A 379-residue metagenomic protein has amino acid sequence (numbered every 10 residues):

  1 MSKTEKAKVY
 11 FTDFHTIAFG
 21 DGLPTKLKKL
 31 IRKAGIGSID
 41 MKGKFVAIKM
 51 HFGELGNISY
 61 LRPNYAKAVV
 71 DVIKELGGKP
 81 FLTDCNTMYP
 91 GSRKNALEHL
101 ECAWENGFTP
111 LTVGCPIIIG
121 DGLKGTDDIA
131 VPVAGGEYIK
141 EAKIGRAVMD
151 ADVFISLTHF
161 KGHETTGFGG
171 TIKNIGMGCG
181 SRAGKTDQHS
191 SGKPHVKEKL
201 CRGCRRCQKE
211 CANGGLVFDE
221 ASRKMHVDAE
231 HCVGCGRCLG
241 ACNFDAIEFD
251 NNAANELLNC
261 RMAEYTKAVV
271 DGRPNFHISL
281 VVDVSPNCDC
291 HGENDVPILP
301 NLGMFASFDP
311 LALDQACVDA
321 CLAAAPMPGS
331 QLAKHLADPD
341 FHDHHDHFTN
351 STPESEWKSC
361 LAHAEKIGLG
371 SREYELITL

Functional and structural regions predicted by a protein language model:
S2-M50, L55-N57, L61-Y65, V72 (+2 more regions): Extended, low-polarity segments enriched in aliphatic/aromatic residues
